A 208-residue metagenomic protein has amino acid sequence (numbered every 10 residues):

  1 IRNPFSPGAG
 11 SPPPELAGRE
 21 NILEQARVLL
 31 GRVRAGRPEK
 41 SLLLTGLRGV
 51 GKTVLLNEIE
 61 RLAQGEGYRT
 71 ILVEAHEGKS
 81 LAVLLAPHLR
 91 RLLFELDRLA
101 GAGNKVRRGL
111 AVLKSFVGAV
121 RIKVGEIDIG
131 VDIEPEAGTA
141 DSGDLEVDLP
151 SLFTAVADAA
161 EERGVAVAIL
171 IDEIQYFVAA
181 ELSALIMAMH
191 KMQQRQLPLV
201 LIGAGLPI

Functional and structural regions predicted by a protein language model:
I1-K40, A102-K105: A short, basic N-terminal segment
G8-P12, A137-S142, I171: A short, mixed-charge helix-start or loop-turn motif at secondary-structure junctions
G18-L23, L145-L149, V178-E181: Phosphate/oxyanion-binding active-site loops and adjacent basic polyanion-contact surfaces
R27, P150-T154, I186-M187: A short, noncatalytic alpha-helical element within ATPase nucleotide-binding/catalytic domains
R32, D158, K191: Conserved helix-loop functional segments at active or binding sites
R34, Q64, Q193: Conserved ATPase "switch" residues in P-loop NTPase domains
P38-G46, V50, V54-V167, L197-L199: P-loop NTPase nucleotide-binding core
E161-L170, Q175-A184, A188-I208: Sensor-1/coupling segment of RecA-like P-loop NTPase cores
